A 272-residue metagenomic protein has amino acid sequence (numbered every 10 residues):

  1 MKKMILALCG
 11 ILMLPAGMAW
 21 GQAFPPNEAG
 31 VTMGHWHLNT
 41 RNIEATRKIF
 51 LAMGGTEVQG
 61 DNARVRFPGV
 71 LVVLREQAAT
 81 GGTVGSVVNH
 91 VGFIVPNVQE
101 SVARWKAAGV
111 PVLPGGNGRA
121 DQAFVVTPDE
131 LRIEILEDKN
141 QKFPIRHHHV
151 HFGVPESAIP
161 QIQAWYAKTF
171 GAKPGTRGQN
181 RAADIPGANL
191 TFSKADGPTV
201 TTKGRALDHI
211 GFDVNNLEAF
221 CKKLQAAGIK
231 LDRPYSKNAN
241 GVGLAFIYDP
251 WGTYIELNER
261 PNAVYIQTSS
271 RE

Functional and structural regions predicted by a protein language model:
M1-M4: Positively charged n-region of N-terminal signal peptides that target proteins for export
L6-G17: Bacterial N-terminal signal peptides
W20-E28, V102, K106-V154, G175-A195 (+3 more regions): Vicinal oxygen chelate
N27-D61: Mature N-terminal segment immediately following signal peptide/propeptide cleavage in secreted/periplasmic
V31-N42, R66, T80-R104, D121-V126 (+4 more regions): Vicinal oxygen chelate
I43-M53, I159-F170: Conserved active-site alpha-helix within GNAT-family acetyltransferase domains
I49-L51, G55-V58, R64, N89-V91 (+1 more regions): Acidic (E/D-rich), amphipathic helical modules within compact regulatory domains
L51-V58, G109-P111, A167-P174, A227-K230: Conserved acetyl-CoA-binding loop of GNAT-fold acetyltransferases
